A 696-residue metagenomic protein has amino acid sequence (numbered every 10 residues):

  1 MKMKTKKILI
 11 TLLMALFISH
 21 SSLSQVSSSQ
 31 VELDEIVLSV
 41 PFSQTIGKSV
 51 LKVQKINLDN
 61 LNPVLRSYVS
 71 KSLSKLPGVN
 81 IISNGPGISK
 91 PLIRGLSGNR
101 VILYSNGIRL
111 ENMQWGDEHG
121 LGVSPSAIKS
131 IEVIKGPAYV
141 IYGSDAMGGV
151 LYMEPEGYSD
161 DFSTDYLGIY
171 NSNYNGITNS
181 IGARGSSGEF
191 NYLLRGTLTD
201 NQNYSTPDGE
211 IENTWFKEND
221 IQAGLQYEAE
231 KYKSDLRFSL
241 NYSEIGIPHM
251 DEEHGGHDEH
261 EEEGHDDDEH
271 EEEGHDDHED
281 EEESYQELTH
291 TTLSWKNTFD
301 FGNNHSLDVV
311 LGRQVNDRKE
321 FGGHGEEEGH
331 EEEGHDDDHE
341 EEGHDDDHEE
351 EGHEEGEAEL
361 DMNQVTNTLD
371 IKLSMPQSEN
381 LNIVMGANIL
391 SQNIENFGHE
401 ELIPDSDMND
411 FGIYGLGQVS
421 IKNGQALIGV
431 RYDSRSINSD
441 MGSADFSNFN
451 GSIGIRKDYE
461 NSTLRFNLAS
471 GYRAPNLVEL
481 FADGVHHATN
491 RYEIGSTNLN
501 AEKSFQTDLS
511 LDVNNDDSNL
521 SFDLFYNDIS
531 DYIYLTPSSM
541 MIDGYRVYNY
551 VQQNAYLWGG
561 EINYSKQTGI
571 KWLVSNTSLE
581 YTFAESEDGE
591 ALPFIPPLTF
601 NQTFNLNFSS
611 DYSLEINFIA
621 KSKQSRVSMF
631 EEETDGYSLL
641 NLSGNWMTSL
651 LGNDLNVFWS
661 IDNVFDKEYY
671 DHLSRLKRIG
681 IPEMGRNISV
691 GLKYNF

Functional and structural regions predicted by a protein language model:
D34-N62: N-terminal periplasmic "start-of-domain" segments of outer-membrane beta-barrel proteins
S70-R109: Extracytoplasmic beta-strand/coil segments of soluble accessory domains associated with Gram-negative outer-membrane
I108-K135: Short acidic/polar hinge/loop motifs at secondary-structure boundaries that mediate gating or recognition
N112-Q114, A127-K129, V140-P207, T214-I221 (+1 more regions): Outer-membrane beta-barrel translocator/receptor signature
N201-D208, E212-E218, Y232-L307, L311-H330 (+4 more regions): Flexible loop and strand-edge segments within Gram-negative outer membrane beta-barrel domains
D276-T292, K296, M362, S443-A444 (+9 more regions): Outer-membrane beta-barrel signature, preferentially recognizing the C-terminal barrel domain of Gram-negative
N423, S521-I529, R546-R626, Y694-N695: Gram-negative outer-membrane beta-barrel transporters
Y472, F525-D531, L535, K623 (+1 more regions): C-terminal beta-signal and adjacent terminal beta-strands/loops of Gram-negative outer-membrane beta-barrel proteins
